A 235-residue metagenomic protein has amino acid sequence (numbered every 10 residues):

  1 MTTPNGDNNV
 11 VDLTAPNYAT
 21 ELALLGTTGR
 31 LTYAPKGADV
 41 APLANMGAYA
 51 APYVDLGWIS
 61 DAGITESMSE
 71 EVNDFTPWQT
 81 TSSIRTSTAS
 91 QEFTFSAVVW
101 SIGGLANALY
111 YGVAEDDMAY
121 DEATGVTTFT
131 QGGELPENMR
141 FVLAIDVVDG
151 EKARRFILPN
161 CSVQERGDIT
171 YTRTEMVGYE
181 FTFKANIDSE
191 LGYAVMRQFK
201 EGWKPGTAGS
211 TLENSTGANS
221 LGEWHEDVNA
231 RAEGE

Functional and structural regions predicted by a protein language model:
T2-E235: Signature of extracytoplasmic/envelope-associated structural regions
